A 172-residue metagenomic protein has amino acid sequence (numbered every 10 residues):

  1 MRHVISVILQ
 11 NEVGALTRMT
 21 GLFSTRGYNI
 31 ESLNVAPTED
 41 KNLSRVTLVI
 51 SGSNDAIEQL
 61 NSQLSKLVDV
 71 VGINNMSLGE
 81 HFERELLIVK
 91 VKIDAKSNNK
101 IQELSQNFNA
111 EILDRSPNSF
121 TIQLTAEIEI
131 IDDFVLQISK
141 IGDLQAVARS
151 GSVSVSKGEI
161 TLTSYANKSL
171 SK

Functional and structural regions predicted by a protein language model:
M1-V4, I8-S44, V49-K172: Long, contiguous binding/interaction regions
